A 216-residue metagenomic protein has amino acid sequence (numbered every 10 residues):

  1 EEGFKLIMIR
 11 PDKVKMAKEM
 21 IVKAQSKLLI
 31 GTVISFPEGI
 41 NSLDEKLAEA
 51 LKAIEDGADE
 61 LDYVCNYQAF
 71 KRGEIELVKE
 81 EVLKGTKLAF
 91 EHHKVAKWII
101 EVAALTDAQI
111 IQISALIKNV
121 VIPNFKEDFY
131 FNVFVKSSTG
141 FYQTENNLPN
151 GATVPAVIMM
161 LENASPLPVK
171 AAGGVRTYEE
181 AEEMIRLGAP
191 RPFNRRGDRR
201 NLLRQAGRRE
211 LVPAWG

Functional and structural regions predicted by a protein language model:
E1-M16, L61-K79, E101, V135-P149: Glycine-rich, proline-tolerant flexible connector loops at the mouths of alpha/beta enzymes
F4-E60: Active-site cofactor/substrate anionic-group-binding motifs, chiefly glycine- and Lys/Arg-rich phosphate-binding loops
P11, K15-S35, I75-K97, A104 (+3 more regions): Alpha-helix-loop-beta-strand connector modules within alpha/beta enzyme cores
E19-M20, S42-L43, G73-E74, D107-I111 (+3 more regions): Short, well-ordered secondary-structure micro-motifs
T32-I34, E55-F70, V121-N147, G173-P213: Glycine-rich phosphate-binding active-site loops on the catalytic face of alpha/beta enzymes
E38-E55, L105-L116, A156-P166, V175-R191: Catalytic cores of alpha/beta
I40-D44, A48, R72-E76, Y130 (+1 more regions): Residues at secondary-structure transition points
I100-E101, D107, I111-S114, N132-G140: Active-site pocket-lining segment
